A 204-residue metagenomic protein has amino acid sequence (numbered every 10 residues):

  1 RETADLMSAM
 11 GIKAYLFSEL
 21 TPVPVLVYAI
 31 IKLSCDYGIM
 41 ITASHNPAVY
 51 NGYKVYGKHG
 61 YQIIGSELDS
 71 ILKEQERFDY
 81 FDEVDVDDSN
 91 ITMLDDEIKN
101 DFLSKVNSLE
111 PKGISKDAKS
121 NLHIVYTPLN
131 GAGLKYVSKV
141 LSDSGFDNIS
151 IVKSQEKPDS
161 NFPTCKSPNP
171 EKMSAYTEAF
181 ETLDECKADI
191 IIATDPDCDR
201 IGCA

Functional and structural regions predicted by a protein language model:
R1-Y50, D147-C203: N-terminal small/polar loop signature for handling phosphorylated ligands or for N-terminal nucleophile
N51-L183: Gly/Ser/Thr-enriched, mixed-charge loops and adjacent short helices that form phosphate/oxyanion-binding elements
